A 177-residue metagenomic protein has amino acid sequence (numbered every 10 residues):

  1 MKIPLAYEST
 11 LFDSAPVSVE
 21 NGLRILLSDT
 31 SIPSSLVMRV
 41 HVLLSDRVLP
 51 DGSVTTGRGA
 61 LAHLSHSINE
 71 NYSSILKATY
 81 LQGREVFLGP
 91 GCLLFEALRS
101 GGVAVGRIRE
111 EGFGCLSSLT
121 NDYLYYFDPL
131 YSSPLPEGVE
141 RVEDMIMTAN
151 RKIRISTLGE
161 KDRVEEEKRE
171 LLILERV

Functional and structural regions predicted by a protein language model:
M1-P50: Active-site nucleophile-adjacent alpha helix/oxyanion-hole segment immediately C-terminal to the catalytic cysteine
K2, S35, V40-H41, A78 (+2 more regions): Intrinsically disordered, low-complexity regions
V19, L36-V37, P90-L94, V142 (+1 more regions): Short amphipathic alpha-helical segments that mediate assembly, nucleic-acid/protein binding, or membrane association
I32, L36, S53-T56, A60 (+1 more regions): Non-membrane alpha-helical secondary structure
H41-G114, S118-G159: Conserved active-site-adjacent core of cysteine acyl-enzyme catalytic domains
A149, I155-V177: Low-complexity, Gly/Ser/Thr/Pro-rich intrinsically disordered linker/tail segments
